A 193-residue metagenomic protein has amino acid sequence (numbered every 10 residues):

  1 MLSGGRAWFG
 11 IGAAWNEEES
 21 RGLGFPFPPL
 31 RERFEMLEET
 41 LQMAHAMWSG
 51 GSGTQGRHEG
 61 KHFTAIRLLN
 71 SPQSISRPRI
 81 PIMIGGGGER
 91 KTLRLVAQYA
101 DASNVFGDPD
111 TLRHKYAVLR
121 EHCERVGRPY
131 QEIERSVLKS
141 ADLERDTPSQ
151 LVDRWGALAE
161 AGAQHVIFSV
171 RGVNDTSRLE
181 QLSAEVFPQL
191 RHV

Functional and structural regions predicted by a protein language model:
M1-V193: Active-site-adjacent structural elements that line small-molecule/cofactor binding pockets in enzymes
